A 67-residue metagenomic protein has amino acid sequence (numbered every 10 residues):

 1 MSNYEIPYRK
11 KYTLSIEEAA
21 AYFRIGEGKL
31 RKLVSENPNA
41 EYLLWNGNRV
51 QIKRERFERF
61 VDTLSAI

Functional and structural regions predicted by a protein language model:
M1-N3, T63-I67: Short intrinsically disordered terminal tails
S2, I6, I16-E17, E36-N39 (+1 more regions): Generic detection of intrinsically disordered/low-complexity segments and helix-coil linkers/edges
S2-K29: Polyanion-binding surface elements
Y8, R54, E58-V61: Intrinsically disordered, low-complexity segments enriched in glycine/proline and serine/threonine
Y22-Q51, E58, S65: Major-groove DNA-recognition helix of helix-turn-helix-type DNA-binding domains
